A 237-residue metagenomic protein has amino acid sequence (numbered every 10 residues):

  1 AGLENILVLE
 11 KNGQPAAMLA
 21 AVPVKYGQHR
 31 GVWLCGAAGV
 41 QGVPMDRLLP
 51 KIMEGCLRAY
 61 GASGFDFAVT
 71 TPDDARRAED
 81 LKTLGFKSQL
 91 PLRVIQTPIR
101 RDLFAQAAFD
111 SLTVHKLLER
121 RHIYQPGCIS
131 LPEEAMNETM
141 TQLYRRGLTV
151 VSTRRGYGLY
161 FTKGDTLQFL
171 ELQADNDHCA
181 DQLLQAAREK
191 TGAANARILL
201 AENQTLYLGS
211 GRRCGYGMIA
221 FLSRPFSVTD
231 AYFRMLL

Functional and structural regions predicted by a protein language model:
A1, L7, A16, W33-A38 (+4 more regions): Core nucleotidyl-transferase/polymerase catalytic module
N5-V8, T149-V151: Hydrophobic beta-strand residues of extracellular immunoglobulin-like
V8, Q14-P23, G31-G36, R154-Q168: Conserved beta-strand in the GNAT
C35-R47, L170-H178: A short, internal acetyl-CoA/4′-phosphopantetheine-binding micro-motif in the GNAT/acyltransferase core
P44, Y60, F65-P72, E79-L81 (+1 more regions): Hydrophobic, ordered structural segments
K51-F67, Q182-A194: Conserved acyl-CoA
G61, L84-L170: Amide-forming acyltransferase catalytic core, primarily the GNAT-like/NAT-type and related acyltransferase folds
T71-D74, K82-A105, L170-D177, D181 (+1 more regions): Active-site/acyl-donor-binding loops of N-acyltransferases
